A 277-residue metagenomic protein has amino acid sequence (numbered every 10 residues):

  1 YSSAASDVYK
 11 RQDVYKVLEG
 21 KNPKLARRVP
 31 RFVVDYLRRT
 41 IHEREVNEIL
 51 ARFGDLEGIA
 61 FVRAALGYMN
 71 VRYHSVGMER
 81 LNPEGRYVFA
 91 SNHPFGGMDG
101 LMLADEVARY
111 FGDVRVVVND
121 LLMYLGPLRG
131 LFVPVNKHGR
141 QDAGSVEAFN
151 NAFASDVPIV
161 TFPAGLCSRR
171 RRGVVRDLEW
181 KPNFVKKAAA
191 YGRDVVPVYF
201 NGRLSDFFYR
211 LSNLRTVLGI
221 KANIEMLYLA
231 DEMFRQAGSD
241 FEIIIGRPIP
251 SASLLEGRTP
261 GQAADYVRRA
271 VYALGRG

Functional and structural regions predicted by a protein language model:
Y1-Y9: Single conserved hydrophobic/aromatic residue that forms the stacking wall/gate of nucleotide- or nucleobase-binding
V14-Y15, A143-G277: Non-catalytic C-terminal accessory region of glycerolipid acyltransferases and related lyso-lipid remodeling enzymes
G20-M69: A transmembrane-helix-recognition feature enriched in membrane-embedded lipid enzymes and envelope glyco-/phospholipid
T40, R44-E45, V88-Q141: Catalytic core of membrane glycerolipid acyltransferases/transacylases, capturing the structured, soluble-facing
L50-M78, D113-E147: Membrane-interfacial amphipathic helices and adjacent loop/beta segments that form the lipid-substrate binding surface
F53-F111, R268: Conserved H-X4-D acyltransferase segment
